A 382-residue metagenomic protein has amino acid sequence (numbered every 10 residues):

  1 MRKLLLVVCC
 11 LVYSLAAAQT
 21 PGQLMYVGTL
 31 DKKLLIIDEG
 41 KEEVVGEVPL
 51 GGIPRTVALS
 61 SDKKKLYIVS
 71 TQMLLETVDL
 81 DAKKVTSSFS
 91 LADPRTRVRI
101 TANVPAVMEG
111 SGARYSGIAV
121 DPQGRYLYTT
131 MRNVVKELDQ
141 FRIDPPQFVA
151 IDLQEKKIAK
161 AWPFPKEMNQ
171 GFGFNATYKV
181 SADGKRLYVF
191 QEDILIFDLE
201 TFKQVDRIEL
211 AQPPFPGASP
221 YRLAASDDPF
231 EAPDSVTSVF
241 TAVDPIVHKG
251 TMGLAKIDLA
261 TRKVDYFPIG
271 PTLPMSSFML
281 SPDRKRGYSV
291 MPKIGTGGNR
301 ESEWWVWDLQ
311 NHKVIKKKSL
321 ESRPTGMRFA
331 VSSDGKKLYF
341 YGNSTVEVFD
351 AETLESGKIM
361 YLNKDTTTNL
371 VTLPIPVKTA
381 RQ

Functional and structural regions predicted by a protein language model:
M1-L4: Positively charged n-region of N-terminal signal peptides that target proteins for export
C10, S14-Q382: Predominantly soluble domains enriched in secretory-pathway, periplasmic, or organellar proteins
